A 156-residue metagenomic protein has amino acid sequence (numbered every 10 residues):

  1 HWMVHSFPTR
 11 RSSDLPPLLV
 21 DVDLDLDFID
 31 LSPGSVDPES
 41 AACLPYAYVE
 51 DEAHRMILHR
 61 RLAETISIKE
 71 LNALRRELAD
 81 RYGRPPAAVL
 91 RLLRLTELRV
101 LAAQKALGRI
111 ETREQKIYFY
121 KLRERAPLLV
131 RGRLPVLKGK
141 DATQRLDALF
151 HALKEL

Functional and structural regions predicted by a protein language model:
S6, R10-L156: Accessory helical-bundle/CTD segments and flexible terminal tails appended to RecA-like ATPase motors
